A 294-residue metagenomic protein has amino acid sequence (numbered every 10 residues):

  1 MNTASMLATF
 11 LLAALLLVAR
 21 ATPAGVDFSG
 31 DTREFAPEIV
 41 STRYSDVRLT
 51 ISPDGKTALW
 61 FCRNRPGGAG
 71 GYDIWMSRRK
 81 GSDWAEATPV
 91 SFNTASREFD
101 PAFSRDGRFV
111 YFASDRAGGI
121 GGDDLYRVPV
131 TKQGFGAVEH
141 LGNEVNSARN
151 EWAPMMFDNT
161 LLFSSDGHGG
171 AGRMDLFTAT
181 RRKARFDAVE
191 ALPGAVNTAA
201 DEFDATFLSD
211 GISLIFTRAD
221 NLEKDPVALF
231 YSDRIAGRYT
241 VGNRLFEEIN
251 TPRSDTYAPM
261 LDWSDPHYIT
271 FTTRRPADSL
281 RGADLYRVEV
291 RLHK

Functional and structural regions predicted by a protein language model:
M1-T9: Positively charged n-region of N-terminal signal peptides that target proteins for export
T3, L15, P23-G25: Low-complexity, intrinsically disordered short peptide segments enriched in small/polar/basic residues
A8-V18: Bacterial N-terminal signal peptides
T22-K294: Short, conserved micro-motifs composed of acidic
